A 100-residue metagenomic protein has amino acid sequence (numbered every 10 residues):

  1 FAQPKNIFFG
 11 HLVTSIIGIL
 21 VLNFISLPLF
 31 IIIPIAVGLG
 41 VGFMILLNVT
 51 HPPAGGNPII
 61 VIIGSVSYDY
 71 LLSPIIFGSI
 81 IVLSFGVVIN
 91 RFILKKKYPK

Functional and structural regions predicted by a protein language model:
F1-P4, F24-L27, D69: Membrane-interface helix caps and helix-loop-helix hairpins in membrane proteins
P4-V13, I35-A36, P53-P58: Cytoplasmic-side transmembrane-helix entry/capping segments in multi-pass membrane proteins
G10-V13, G18, L22, I32 (+8 more regions): Alpha-helical transmembrane segments in multi-pass membrane proteins
N23-F24, L46, I62: Alpha-helical structural context
L27-L29, A36, Y70, L94: Extended, folded domain segments that form the structural surfaces/walls around functional sites
L47-P52: Short helix-coil transition sites and intra-membrane helix breaks within transmembrane domains of multi-pass
I59-Y70: Interfacial segments of multi-pass membrane proteins
V88-K100: Membrane-interface capping segments at transmembrane-helix boundaries
